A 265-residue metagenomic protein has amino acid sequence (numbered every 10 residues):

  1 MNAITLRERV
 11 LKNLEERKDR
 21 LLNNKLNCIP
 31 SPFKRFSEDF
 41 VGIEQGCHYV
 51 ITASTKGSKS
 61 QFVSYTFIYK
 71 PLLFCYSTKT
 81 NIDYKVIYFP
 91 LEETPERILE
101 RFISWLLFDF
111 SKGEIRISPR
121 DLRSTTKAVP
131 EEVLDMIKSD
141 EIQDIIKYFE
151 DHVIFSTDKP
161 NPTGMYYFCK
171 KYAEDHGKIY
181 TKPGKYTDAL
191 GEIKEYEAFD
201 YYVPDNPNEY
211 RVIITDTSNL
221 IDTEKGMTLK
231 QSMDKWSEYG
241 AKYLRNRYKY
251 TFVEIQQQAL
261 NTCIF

Functional and structural regions predicted by a protein language model:
N2-K112, Q143: The Walker A/P-loop phosphate-binding site
K25, D222-D234, F265: Flexible beta-alpha connector loops of hexameric P-loop NTPases
P30-S31, E38, F74-P207: Cytosolic-facing regulatory segments adjacent to core modules
Y49-T52, I87-P90, I154-S156, I214 (+1 more regions): Structured core elements
G57-S60, E93-I98, P162-M165, L220-K225 (+1 more regions): Flexible loop/turn segments at secondary-structure boundaries
H152, E209-V212, Y248-V253: Loop/turn-to-beta-strand initiation segments
P204-E224: Conserved P-loop NTPase "ATPase switch" module shared by AAA+ and STAND
S232-L260: Substrate-engagement module of ASCE P-loop NTPases
